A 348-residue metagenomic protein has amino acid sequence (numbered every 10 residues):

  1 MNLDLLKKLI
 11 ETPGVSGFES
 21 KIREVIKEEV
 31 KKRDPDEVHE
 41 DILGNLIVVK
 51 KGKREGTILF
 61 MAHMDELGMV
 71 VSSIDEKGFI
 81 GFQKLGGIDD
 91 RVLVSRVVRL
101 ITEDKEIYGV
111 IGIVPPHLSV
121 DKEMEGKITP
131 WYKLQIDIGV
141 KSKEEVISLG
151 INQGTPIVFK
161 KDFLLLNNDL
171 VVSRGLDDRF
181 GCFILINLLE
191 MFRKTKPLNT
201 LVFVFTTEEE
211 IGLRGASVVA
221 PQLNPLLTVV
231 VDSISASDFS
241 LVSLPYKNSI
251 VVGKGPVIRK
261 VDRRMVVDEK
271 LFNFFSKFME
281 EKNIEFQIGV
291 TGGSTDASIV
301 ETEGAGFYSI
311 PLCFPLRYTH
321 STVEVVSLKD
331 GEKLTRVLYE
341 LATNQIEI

Functional and structural regions predicted by a protein language model:
M1-I348: N-terminal hydrophobic/helix-forming segments and targeting peptides
